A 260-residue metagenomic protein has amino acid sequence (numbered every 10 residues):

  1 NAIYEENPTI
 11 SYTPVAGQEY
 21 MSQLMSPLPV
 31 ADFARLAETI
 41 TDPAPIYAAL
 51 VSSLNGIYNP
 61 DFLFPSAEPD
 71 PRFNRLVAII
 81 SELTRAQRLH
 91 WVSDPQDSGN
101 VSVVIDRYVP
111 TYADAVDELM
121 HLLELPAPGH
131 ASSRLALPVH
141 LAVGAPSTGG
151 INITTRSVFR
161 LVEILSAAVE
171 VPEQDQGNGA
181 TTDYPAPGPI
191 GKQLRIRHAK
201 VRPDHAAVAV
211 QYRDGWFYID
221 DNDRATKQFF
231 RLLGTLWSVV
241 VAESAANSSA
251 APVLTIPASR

Functional and structural regions predicted by a protein language model:
N1-R260: N-terminal amphipathic/basic membrane-interacting segments and domains, especially the gasdermin N-terminal
